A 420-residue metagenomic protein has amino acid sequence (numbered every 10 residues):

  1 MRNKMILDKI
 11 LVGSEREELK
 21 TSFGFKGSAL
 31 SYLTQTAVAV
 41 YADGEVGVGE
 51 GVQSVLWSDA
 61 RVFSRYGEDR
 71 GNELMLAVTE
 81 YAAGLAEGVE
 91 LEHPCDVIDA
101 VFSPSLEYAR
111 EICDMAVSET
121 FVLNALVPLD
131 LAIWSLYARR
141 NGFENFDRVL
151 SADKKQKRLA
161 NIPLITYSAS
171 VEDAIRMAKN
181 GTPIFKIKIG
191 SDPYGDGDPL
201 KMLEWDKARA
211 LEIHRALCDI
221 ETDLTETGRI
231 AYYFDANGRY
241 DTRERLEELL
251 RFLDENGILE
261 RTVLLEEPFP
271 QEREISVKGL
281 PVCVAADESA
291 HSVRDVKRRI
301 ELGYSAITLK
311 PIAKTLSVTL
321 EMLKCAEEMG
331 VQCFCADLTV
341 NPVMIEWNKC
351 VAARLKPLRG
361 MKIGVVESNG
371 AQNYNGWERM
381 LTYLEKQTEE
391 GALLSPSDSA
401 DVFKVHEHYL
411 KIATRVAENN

Functional and structural regions predicted by a protein language model:
M1-A39: Short, Gly/Pro- and small/polar-rich lid/capping loops
V38, G44, L129-L131, G142 (+6 more regions): Conserved, mostly hydrophobic/aromatic
Y41, V48-N141: Metal- or metallocofactor-binding catalytic centers and their adjacent structured scaffolds across diverse enzyme
L150-E272: Metal-dependent enolase-superfamily TIM-barrel catalytic cores that perform enediolate-based chemistry
N180-P183, D254-R261, G279-A285, R298-T308 (+2 more regions): Glycine-enriched alpha-helix->loop->beta-strand junction motifs that scaffold or abut catalytic
D241-R251, S292-G303, S317-E321, V340-R354: Catalytic cores of alpha/beta
L265-P270, A286-V293, I312-V318: A general structural motif
T339-N420: Flexible C-terminal active-site loop/helix
